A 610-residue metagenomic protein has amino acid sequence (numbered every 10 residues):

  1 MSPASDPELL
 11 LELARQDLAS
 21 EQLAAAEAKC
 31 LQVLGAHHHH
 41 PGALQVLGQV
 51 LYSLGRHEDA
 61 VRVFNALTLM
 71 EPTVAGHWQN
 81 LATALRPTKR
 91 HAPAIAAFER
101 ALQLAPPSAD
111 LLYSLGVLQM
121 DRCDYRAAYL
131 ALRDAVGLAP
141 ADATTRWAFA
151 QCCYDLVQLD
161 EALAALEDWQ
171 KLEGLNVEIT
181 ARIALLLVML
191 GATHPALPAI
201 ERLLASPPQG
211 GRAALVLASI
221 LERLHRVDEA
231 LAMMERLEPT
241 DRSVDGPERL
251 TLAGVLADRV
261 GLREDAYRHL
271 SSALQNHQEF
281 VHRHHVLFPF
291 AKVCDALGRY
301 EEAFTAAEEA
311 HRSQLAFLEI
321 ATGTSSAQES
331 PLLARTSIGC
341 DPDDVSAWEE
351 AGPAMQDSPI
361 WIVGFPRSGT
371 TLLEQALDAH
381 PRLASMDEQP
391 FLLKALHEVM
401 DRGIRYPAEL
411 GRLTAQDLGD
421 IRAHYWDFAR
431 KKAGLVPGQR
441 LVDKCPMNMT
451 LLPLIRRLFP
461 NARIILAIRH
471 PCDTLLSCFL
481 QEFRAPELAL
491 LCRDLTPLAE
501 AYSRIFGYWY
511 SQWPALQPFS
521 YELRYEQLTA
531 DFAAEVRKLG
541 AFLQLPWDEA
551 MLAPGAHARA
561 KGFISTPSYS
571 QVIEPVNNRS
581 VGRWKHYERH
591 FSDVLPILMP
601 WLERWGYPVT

Functional and structural regions predicted by a protein language model:
A4, H38, P72, P106 (+6 more regions): Short coil turns that delineate tetratricopeptide repeat
A19, S53-L54, P87, D121 (+5 more regions): Register position in tetratricopeptide repeats
L231-M234, E264-E279, V286-P353, Y406 (+5 more regions): PAPS-dependent sulfotransferases, especially Golgi type II membrane carbohydrate sulfotransferases
G352-F459, A467: Phosphate-binding active sites in nucleotide-utilizing proteins
